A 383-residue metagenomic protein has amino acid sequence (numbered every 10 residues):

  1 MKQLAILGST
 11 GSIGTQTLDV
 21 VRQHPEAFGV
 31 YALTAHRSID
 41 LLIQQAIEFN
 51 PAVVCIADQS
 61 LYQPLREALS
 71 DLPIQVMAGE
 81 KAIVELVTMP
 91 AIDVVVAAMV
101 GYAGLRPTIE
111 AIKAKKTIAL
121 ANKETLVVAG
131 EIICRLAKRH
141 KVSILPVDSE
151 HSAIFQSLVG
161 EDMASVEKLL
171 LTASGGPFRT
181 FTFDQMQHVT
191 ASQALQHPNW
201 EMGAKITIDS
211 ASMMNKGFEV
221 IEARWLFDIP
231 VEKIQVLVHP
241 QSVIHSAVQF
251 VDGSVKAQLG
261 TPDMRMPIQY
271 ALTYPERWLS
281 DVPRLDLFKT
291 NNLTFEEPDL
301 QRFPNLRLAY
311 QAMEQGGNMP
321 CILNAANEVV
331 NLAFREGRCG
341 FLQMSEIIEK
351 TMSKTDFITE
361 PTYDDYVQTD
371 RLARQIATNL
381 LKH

Functional and structural regions predicted by a protein language model:
M1-H383: Catalytic, metal-anchored helix/loop core of enzyme active sites in primary metabolism
